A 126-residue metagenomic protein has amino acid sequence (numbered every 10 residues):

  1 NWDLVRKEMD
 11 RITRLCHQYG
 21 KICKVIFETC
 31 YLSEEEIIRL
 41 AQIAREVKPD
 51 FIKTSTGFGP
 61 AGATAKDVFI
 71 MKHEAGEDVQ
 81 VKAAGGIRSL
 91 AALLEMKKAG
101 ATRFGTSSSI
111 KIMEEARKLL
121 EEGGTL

Functional and structural regions predicted by a protein language model:
N1-V81, S89-K111, E122-L126: Alpha/beta enzyme core
A84: Short hydrophobic "strand-cap" motifs at the C-terminus of beta-strands
E114-L120: Cell-envelope/ECM-targeting effectors and their regulatory/trafficking segments
